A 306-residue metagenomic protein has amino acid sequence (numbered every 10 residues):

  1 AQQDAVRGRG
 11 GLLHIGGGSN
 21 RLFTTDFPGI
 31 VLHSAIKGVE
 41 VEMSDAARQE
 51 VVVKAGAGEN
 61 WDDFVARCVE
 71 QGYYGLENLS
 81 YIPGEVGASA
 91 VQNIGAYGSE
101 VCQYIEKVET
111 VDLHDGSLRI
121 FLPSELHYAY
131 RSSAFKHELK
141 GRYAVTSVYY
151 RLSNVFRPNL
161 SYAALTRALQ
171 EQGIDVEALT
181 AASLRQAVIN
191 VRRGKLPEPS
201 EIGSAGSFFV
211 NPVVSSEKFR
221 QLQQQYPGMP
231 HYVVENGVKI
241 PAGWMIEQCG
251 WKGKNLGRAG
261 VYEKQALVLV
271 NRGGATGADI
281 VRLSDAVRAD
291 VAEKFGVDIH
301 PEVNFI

Functional and structural regions predicted by a protein language model:
A1-H114: Anion-binding (especially nucleotide phosphate/pyrophosphate-binding) glycine-rich loop and adjoining beta-alpha core
Q2, G18, G84, G116 (+4 more regions): Residue-level signal for inorganic ion chemistry
R21, R119-A278, K294-I306: Phosphate/pyrophosphate- and phosphate-bearing ligand-binding catalytic cores of soluble enzymes
V65, A242, R288: Generic structural marker for isolated residues within well-ordered, non-membrane alpha-helices of soluble domains
Y73, G277-I280: Beta-rich strand-turn-strand
A289-E293: K/E-rich alpha-helical interaction surfaces of small helical-bundle regulatory domains
